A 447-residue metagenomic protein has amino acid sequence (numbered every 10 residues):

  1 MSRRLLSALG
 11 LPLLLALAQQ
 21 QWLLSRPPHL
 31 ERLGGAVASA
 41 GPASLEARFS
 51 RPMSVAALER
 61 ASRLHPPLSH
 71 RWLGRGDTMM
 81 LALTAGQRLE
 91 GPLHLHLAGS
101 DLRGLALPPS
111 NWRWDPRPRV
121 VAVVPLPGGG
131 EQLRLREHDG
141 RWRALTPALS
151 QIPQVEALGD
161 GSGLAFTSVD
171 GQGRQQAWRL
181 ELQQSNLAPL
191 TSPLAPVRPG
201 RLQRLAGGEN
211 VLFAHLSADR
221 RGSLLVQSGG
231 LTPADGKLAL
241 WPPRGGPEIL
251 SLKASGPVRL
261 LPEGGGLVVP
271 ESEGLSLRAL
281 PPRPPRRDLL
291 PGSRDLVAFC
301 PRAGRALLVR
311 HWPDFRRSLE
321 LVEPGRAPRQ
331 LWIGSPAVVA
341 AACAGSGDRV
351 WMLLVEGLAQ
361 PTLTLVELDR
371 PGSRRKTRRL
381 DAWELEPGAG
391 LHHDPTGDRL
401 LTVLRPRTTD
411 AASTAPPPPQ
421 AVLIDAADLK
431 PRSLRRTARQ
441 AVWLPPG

Functional and structural regions predicted by a protein language model:
M1-R119, V123, G129, H138-D160 (+16 more regions): Acidic, low-complexity Ser/Thr/Gly/Pro-rich repeat segments typical of extracellular/periplasmic and surface-exposed
V121-A122, A165, L224-V226, V268 (+3 more regions): Structural core positions within WD40/WD-like beta-propeller blades
R134, W178-E181, V226, A239-W241 (+7 more regions): Conserved hydrophobic/aromatic positions in well-ordered beta-strands
S228-G230: HKD-type phospholipase D/PLD-like phosphodiesterase module
E271-S272, P416: Structural signature of WD-repeat beta-propellers
